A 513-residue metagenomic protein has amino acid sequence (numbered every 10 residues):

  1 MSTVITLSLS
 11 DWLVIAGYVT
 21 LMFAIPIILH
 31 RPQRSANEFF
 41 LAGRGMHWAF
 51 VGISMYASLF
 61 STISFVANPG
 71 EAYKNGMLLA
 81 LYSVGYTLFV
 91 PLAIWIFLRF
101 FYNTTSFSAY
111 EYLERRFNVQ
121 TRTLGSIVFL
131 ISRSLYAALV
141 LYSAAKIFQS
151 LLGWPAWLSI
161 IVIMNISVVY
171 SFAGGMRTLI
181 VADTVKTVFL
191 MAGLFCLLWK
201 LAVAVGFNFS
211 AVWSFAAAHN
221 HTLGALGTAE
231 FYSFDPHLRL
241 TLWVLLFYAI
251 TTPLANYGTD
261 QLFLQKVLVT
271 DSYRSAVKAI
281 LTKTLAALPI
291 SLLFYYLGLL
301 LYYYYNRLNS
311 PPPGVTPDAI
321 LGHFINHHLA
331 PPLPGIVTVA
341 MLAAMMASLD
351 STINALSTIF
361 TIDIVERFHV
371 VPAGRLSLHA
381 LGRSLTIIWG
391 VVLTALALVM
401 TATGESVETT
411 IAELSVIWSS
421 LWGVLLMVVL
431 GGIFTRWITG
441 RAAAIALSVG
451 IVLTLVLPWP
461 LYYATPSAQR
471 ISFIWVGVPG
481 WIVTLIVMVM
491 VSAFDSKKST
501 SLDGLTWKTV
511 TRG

Functional and structural regions predicted by a protein language model:
M1-G513: Membrane-embedded helix-loop-helix hairpins and adjacent transmembrane boundary segments in multi-pass transporters
